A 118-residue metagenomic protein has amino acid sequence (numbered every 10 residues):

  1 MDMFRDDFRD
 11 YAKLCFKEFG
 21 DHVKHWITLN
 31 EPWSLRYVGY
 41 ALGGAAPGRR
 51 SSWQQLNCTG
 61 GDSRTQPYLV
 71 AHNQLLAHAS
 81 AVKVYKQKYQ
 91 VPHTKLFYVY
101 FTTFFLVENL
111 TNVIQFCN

Functional and structural regions predicted by a protein language model:
M1-N118: Active-site region of glycoside hydrolase catalytic domains
